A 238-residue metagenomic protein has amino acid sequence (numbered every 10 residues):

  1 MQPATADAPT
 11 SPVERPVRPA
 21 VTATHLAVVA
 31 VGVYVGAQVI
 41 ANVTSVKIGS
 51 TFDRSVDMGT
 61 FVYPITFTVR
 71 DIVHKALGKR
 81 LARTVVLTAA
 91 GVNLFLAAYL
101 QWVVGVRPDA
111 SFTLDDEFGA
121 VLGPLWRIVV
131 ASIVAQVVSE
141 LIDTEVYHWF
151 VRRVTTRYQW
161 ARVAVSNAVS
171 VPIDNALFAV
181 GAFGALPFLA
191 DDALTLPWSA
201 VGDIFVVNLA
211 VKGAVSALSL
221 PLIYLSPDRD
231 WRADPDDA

Functional and structural regions predicted by a protein language model:
Q2-D7, R15, T156-R157, A161 (+2 more regions): Alpha-helical transmembrane segments and their cytosolic interface
P9-A90, L94-F95: Hydrophobic transmembrane alpha-helices
A20-T24, E117-L122, R152-R157, D192-W198: Helix-boundary and loop/linker segments of multi-pass membrane transporters
S45, G49, L96-V103, S139 (+3 more regions): Alpha-helical transmembrane segments and their lipid-water interface positions in multi-pass membrane proteins
P64, A90, I133, V137 (+2 more regions): Transmembrane helix-bundle signature of multi-pass membrane transporters/permeases
N93-A110, S132, Q136-E140, V171: Transmembrane alpha-helix/helix-exit interface in multi-pass inner-membrane proteins
V103-L125: Membrane-interface interhelical connector segments
E117-A131, D203-N208: Short aromatic-rich membrane-water interface segments that cap or initiate transmembrane helices in multi-pass membrane
